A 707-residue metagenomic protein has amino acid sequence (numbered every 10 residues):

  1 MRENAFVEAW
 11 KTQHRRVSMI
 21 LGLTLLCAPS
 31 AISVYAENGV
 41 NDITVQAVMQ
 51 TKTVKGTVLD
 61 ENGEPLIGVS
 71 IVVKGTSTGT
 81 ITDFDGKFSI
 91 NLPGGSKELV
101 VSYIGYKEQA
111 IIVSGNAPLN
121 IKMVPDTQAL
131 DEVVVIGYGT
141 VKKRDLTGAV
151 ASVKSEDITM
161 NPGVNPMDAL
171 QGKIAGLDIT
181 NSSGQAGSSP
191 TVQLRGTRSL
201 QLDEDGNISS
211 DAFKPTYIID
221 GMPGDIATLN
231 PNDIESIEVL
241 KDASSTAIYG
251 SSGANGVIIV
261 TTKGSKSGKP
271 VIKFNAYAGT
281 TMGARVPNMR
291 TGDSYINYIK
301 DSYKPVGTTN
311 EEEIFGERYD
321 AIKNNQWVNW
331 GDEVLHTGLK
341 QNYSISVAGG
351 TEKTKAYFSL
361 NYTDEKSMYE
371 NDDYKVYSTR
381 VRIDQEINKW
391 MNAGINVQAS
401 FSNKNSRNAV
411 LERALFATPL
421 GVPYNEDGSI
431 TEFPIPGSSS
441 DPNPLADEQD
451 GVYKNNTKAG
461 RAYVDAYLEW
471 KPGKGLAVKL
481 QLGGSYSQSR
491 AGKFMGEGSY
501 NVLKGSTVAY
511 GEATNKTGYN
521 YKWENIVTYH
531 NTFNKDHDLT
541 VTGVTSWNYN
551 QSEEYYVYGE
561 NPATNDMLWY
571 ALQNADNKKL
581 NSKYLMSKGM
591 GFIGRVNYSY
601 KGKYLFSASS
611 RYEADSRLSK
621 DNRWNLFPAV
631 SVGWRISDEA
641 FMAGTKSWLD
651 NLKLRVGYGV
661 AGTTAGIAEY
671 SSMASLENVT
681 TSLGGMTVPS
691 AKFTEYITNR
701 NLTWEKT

Functional and structural regions predicted by a protein language model:
M1-R380, Q385-G394, Q398, Y463 (+2 more regions): Short, small/polar-rich motifs associated with maturation and membrane association, primarily at protein termini
T140-L146, D320-N324, S438-D441, Y500-N501 (+2 more regions): Flexible hinge/switch segments at interdomain interfaces of large molecular machines
L146, I158, L194, I248-Y249 (+8 more regions): Short clusters of hydrophobic/aromatic residues that line enzyme substrate/ligand-binding pockets
I158, K214-T216, G338-Q341, V376 (+4 more regions): Extracellular/periplasmic, surface-exposed regions of secreted and cell-surface proteins
P162, T180, S189-R195, L200 (+6 more regions): Localized chelating/binding microdomains that coordinate divalent metal ions or stabilize phosphate-bearing
L170, K504-S506: Intrinsically disordered, low-complexity regulatory/activation regions of eukaryotic proteins
A284-E312, A399-S438, Y549-Y558, N565 (+1 more regions): A surface-exposed, glycine/aromatic-enriched loop/edge motif typical of exported proteins
